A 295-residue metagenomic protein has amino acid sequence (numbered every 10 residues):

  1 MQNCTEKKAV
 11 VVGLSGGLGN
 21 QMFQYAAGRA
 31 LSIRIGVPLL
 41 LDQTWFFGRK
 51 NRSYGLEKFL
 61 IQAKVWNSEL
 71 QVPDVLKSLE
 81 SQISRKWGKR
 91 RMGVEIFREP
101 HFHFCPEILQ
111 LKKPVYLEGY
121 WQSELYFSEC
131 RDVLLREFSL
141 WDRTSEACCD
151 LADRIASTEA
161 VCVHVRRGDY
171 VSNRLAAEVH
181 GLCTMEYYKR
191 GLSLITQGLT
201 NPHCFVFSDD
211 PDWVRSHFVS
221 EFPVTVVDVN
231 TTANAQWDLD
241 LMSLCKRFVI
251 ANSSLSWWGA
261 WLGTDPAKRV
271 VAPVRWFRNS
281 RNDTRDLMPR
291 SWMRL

Functional and structural regions predicted by a protein language model:
C4, K8, R49-N201: Secretory-pathway luminal glycosyltransferase catalytic domains
L14-F23: A short, glycine/small-residue-rich beta-strand->loop->alpha-helix junction that serves as a flexible
G19-N20, F47-R52, L125-Y126, Y170-N173 (+3 more regions): Short catalytic/ligand-binding loop motif for oxyanion handling, primarily in non-cytosolic enzymes, centered on
Q24-L31: Short amphipathic alpha-helix
V37-G48: A short beta-strand-loop structural module common to alpha/beta enzyme folds
K50-I61, V214-F222, N282-M288: Short, aromatic/basic amphipathic alpha-helical patches
W66, R278-L295: Leloir-type glycosyltransferase catalytic cores
K189, S193-S280: Donor-binding and catalytic core of enzymes assembling or modifying cell-surface/extracellular glycoconjugates
